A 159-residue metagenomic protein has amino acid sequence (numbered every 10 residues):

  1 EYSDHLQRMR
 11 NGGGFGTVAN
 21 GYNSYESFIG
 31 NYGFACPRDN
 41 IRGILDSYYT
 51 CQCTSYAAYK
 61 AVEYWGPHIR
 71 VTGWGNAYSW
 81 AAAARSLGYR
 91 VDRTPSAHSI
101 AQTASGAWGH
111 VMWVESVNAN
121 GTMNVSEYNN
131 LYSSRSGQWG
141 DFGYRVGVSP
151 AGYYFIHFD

Functional and structural regions predicted by a protein language model:
E1-N11: Alpha-helical oligomerization segments with coiled-coil/rod-like character
S3, N76, V148-S149: Short, solvent-exposed coil/turn linker segments
M9-Y132: Secreted/periplasmic proteins that engage bacterial cell-wall peptidoglycan
V117-D159: Aromatic- and glycine-rich peptidoglycan recognition patches
